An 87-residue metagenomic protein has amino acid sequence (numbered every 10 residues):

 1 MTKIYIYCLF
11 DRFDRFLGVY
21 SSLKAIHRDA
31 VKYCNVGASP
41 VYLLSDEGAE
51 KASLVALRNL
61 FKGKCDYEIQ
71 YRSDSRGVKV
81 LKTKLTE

Functional and structural regions predicted by a protein language model:
M1-F16, A25, V31-Y33: Short aromatic-glycine-(Arg/Gly/Cys) micro-motifs in beta-strand/loop hairpins
I26-H27, V80: Generic low-polarity alpha-helical segments
N35-E87: Short, mixed-charge low-complexity intrinsically disordered segments
